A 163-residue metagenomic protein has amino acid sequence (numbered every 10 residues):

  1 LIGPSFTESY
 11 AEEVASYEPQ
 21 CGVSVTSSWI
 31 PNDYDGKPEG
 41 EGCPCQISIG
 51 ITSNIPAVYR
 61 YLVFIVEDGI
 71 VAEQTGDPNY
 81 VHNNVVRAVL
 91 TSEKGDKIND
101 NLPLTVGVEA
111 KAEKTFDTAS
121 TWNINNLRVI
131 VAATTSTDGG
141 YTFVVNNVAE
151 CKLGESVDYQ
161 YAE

Functional and structural regions predicted by a protein language model:
L1-A162: Short, conserved sequence motifs used for protein processing/export or organelle targeting and for catalysis
